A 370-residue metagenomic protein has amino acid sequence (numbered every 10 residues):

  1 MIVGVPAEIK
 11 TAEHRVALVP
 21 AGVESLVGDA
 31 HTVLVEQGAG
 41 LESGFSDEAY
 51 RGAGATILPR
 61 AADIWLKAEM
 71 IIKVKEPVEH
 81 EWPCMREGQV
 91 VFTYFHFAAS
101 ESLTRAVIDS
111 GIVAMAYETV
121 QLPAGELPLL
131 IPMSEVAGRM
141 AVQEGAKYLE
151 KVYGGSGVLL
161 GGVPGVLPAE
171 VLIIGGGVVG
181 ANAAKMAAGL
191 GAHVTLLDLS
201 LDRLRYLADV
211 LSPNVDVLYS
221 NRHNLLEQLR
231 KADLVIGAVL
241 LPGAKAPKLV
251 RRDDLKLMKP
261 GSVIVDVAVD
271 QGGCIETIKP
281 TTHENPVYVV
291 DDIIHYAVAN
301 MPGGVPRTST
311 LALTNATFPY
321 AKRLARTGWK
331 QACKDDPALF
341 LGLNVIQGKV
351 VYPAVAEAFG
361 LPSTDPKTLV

Functional and structural regions predicted by a protein language model:
I2, E8, E79-E170, V298-N300: Glycine/serine-rich phosphate-binding loop and adjoining beta1-alpha1 elements at the start of nucleotide-handling
I2-S110: An N-terminal-biased, well-structured beta-alpha scaffold segment characteristic of Rossmann-like dinucleotide-binding
P6-F45, G154-G237, V287: Glycine-rich phosphate/diphosphate-binding loop of Rossmann-like nucleotide-binding domains
E69, K75-E76, F95-H96, N221 (+3 more regions): Short glycine-/small-residue-rich Rossmann-like dinucleotide-binding loops
E76, V136, G177-V179: Residue-level detector of alpha-helix initiation sites
E118-L159, V269, C274-V370: Adenosine-phosphate binding glycine-rich loop
D209-D291: Rossmann-like adenosine-cofactor binding region
